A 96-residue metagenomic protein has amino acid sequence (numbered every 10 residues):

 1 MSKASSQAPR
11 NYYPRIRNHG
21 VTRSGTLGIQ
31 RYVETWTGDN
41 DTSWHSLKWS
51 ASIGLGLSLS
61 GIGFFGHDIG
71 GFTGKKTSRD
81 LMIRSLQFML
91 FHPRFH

Functional and structural regions predicted by a protein language model:
M1-H96: Catalytic-domain carbohydrate-binding cleft regions of carbohydrate-active enzymes
